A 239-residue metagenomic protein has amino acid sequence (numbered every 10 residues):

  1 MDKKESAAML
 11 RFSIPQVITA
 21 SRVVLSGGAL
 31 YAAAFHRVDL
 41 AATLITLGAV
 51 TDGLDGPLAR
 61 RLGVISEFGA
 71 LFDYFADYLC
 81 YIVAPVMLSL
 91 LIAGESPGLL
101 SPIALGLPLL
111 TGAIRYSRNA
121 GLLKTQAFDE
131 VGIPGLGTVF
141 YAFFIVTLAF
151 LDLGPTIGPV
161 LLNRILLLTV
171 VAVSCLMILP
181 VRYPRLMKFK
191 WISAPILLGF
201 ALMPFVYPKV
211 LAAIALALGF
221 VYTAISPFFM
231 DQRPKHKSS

Functional and structural regions predicted by a protein language model:
M1-D2, V50-R60, G106-G121, V160-P180: Hydrophobic, membrane-facing alpha-helical anchors
M1-F12: Short, Lys/Arg-rich, polar N-terminal cytosolic tail immediately upstream of the first transmembrane signal-anchor
D2-K3, Q126-S239: C-terminal membrane-associated helical module and adjoining short loops/tails
L10-A20, R61-L123, F143-L148: Multi-pass membrane catalytic core of lipid/isoprenoid biosynthesis enzymes
Q16-V24, F75-C80, M187-L198: Short hydrophobic alpha-helical membrane-embedded segments
V17-L71, L100-L109, T169: Membrane-embedded alpha-helical segments that form the functional core of polytopic membrane enzymes, especially those
A20-L30, V50, Y81-P85, G106-Y116 (+3 more regions): Hydrophobic alpha-helical transmembrane segments of multipass integral membrane proteins
G28-T43, L79, V83-A104, F144-I165 (+1 more regions): Helix-coil boundary and interhelical linker segments in multi-pass alpha-helical membrane proteins
